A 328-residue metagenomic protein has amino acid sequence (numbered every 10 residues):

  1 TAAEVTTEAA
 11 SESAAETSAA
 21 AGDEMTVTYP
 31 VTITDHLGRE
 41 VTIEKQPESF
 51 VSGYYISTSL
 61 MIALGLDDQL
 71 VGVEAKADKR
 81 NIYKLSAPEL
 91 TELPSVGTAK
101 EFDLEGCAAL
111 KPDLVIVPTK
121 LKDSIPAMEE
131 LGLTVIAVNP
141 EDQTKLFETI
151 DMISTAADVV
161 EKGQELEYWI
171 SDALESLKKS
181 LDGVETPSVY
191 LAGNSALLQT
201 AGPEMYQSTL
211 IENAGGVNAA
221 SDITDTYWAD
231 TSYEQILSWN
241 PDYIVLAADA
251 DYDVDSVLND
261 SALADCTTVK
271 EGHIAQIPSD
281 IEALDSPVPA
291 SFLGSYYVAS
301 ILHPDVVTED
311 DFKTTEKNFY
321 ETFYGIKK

Functional and structural regions predicted by a protein language model:
T1-Q46: Short, low-complexity disordered leader/linker segments with a strong preference for bacterial N-terminal type II
I33, E40, D123-Q199, A220-D222 (+1 more regions): Extracytoplasmic substrate-binding proteins
V51-G53, Q69-E74, L114-P118, V135-V138 (+4 more regions): Structural recognition of the beta-strand scaffold that forms the well-ordered cores of secreted hydrolase catalytic
S52-L110, L114-I116, K120, A219: A short, structured surface patch at a secondary-structure boundary
L66, E89-T91, L131-G132, A214-G215 (+1 more regions): Short, structured coil segments at secondary-structure junctions
V96-A99, D103-V117, L133, S232-D249: Proline-aspartate-enriched helix->loop->beta-strand connector
L121-E130, L246-D260: A ligand-binding cleft/hinge motif common to bilobed small-molecule-binding domains
T200-W228: Alpha-helical, coiled-coil/dimerization segments enriched in small aliphatic residues
